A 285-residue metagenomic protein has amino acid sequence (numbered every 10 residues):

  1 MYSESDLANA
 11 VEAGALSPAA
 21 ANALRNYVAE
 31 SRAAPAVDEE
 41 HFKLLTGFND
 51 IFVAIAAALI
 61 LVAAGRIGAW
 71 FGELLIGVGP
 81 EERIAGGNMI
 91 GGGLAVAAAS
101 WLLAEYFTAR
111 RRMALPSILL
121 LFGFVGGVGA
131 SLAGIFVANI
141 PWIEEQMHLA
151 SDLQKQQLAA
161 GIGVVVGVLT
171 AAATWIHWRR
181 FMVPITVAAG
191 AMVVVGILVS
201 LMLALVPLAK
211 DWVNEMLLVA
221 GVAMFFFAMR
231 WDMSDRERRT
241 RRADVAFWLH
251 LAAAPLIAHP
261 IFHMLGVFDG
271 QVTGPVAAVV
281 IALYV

Functional and structural regions predicted by a protein language model:
M1-V285: Alpha-helical multi-pass membrane segments and their bilayer interfacial helix-loop junctions
